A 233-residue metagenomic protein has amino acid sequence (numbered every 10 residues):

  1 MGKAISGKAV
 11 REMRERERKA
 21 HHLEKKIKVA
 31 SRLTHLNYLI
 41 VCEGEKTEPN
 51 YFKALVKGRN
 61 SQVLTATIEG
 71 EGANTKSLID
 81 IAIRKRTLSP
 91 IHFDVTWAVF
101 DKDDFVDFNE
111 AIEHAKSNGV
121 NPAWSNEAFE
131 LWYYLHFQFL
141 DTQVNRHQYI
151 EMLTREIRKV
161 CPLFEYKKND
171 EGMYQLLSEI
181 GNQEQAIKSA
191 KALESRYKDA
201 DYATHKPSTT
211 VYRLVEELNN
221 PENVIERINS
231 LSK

Functional and structural regions predicted by a protein language model:
M1-L36, P49, A54-E69, L88 (+2 more regions): C-terminal accessory helical subdomains adjacent to catalytic cores in phosphodiester- and nucleotide-handling enzymes
Y38-E43: Short hydrophobic beta-strand that contains or immediately precedes a catalytic carboxylate
E45-T47: Short acidic, Gly/Ser-rich segments with clustered Asp/Glu that frequently serve as metal-coordination loops in enzyme
G72-N74: Short, charge-patterned binding micro-sites
L78-I91: Short, basic/hydrophobic alpha-helical segments
